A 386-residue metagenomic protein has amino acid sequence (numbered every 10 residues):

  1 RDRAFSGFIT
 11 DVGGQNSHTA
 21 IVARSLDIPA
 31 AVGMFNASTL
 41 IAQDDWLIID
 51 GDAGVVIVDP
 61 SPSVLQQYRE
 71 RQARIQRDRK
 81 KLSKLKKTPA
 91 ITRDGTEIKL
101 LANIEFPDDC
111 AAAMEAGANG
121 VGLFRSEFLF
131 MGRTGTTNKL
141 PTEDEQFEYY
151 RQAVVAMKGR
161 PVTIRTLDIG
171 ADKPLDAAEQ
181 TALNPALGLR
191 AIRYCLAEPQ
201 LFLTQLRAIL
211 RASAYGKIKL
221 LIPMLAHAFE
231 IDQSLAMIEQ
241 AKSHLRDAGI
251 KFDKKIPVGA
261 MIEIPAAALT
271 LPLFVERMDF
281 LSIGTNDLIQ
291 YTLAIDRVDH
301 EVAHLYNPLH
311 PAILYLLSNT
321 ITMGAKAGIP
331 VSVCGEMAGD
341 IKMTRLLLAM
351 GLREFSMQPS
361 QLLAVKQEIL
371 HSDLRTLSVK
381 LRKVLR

Functional and structural regions predicted by a protein language model:
R1-A118: Acidic, glycine-rich flexible loop/linker segments
R79-R386: Conserved alpha/beta-domain cores
